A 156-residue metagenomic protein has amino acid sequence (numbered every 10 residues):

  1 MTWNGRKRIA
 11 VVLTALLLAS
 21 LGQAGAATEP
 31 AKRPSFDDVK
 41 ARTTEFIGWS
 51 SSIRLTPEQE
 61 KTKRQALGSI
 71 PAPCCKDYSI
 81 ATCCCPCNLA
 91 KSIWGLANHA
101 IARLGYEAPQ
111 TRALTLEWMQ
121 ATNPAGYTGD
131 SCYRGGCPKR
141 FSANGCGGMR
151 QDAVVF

Functional and structural regions predicted by a protein language model:
M1-T28: Secretory targeting signatures
T28-G68, D152-F156: Acidic, glycine/proline-rich low-complexity segments that act as flexible tails and inter-domain linkers
S51, K76-P86, G95-L104: Second-shell loop/turn segments in exported
S51-C75, A108-M119: Metallocofactor- and cofactor-centric catalytic cores in central/energy metabolism, strongly enriched
A72-C74, A81-C85, D130, G135 (+1 more regions): Extracellular secreted precursors and ectodomains with disulfide-bonded cysteine-rich loops/domains
L89-S92, L96, E107, T111: Stable alpha-helical elements in mature extracytoplasmic
L96-L104, L114-A121, A125: Structured segments of extracytoplasmic/periplasmic soluble domains in secreted or envelope-associated proteins
Y127-F156: Long, charge-rich low-complexity segments
